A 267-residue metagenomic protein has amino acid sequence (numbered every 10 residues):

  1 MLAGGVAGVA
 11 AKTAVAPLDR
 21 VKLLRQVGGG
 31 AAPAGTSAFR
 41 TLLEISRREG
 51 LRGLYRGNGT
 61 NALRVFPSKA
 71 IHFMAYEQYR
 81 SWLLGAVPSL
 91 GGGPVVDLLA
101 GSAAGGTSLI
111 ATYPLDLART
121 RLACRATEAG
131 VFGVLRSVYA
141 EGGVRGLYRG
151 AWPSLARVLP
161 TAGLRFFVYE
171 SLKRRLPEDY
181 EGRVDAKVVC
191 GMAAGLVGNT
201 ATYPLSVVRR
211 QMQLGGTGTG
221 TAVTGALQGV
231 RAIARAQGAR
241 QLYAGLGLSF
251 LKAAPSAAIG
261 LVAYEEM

Functional and structural regions predicted by a protein language model:
M1-A10, V21-F39, R47-L51, H72-R145 (+4 more regions): Flexible extramembrane linkers and terminal tails adjacent to transmembrane helices in organellar membrane proteins
E44-N61: Interfacial helix-start motif at the membrane-water boundary
N61, V65-F73: Specific transmembrane alpha-helical segments of multi-pass solute transporters/efflux pumps, especially DMT/EamA
